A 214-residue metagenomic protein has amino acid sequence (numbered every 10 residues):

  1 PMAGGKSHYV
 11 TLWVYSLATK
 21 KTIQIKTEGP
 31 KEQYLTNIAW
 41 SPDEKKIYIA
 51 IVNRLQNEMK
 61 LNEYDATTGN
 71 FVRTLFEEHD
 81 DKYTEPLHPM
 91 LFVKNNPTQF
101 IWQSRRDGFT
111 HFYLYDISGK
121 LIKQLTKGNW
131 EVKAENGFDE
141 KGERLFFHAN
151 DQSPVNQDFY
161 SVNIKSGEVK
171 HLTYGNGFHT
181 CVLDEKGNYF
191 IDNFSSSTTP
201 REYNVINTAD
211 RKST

Functional and structural regions predicted by a protein language model:
P1-R201, V205-I206: Beta-propeller folds
T214: Conserved small/polar residues in nucleotide/adenosyl-binding loops
